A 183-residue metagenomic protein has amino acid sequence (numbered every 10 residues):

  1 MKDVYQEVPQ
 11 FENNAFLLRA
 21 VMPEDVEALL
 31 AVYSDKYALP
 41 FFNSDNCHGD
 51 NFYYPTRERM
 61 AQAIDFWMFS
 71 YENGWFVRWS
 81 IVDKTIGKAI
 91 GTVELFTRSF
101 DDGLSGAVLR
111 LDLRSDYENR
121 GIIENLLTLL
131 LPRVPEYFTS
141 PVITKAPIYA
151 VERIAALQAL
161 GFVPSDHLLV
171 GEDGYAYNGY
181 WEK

Functional and structural regions predicted by a protein language model:
M1-D116, R133, Y137-P141, A146-E152 (+1 more regions): GNAT-family acyltransferases
Y117-L129: Conserved acetyl-CoA pyrophosphate-binding loop and the N-cap/start of the following alpha-helix in GNAT-like
